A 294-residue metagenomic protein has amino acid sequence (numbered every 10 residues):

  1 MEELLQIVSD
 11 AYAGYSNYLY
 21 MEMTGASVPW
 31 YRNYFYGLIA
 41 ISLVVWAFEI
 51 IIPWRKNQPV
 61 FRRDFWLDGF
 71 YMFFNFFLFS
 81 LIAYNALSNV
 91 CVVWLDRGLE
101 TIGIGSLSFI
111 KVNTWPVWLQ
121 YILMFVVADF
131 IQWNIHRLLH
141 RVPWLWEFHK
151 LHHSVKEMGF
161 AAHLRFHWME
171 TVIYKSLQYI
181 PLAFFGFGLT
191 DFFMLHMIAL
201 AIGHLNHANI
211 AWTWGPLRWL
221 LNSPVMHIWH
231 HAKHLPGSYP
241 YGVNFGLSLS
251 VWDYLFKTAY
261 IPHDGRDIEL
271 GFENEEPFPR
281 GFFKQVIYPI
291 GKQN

Functional and structural regions predicted by a protein language model:
M1-V28, L145, S154-R165, G186 (+1 more regions): Cytosolic/stromal cytosol-facing helical appendages immediately following the last transmembrane segment
N17-G25, P59-R63, S88-W118, I122 (+2 more regions): Membrane interface segments of multi-pass transport proteins and intramembrane proteases
R32-T101, Q120-Q132: Specific transmembrane helices
F35, I39, L107-R137, F193 (+1 more regions): Membrane-embedded alpha-helical segments that form the functional core of polytopic membrane enzymes, especially those
S42-I51, V126-R141, M197-T213, S223-H231: Transmembrane alpha-helical segments that form the membrane-embedded catalytic/substrate-channel core of multi-pass
M169-P181, G246: Core segments of transmembrane alpha-helices that mediate helix-helix packing or line hydrophobic substrate/ligand
S176-F184, L200-H204: Alpha-helical transmembrane segments of multipass membrane proteins
F184-M194: Transmembrane helix interruption/hinge and helix-loop junction motifs
